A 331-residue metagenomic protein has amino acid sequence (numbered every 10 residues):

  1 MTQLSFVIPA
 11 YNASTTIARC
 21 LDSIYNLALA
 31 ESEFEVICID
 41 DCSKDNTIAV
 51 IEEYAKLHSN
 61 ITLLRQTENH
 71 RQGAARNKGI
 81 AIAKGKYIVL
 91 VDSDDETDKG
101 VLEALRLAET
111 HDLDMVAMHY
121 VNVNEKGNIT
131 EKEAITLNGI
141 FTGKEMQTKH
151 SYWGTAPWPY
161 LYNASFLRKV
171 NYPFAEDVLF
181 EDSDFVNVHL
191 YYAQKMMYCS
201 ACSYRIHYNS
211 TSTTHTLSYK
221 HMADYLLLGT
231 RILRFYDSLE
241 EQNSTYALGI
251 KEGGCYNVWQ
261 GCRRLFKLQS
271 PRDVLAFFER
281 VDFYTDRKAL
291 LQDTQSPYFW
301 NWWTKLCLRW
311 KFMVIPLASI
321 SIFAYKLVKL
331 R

Functional and structural regions predicted by a protein language model:
T2-S5, E35, D184: Cell-envelope/extracellular polymer assembly enzymes that use nucleotide-activated donors
A13-L27: Short, well-formed alpha-helical segments that are part of the catalytic scaffolds of diverse glycosyltransferases
T15-A18, D45-E53, E96, G100: Acidic helix N-cap motif at the loop->helix transition within catalytic regions of sugar-transfer enzymes
S23, D40-A49, E68: A conserved acidic beta->alpha catalytic loop
S32-C42, T62-Q66, S93: Short beta-strand/loop segment that forms part of the nucleotide-sugar
Q66-A83, L90: Glycine-rich, basic loop-to-helix element that forms the pyrophosphate-binding segment of sugar-nucleotide handling
Q72-A75, S93-M197, H207-Y219: Donor-binding/catalytic cores of nucleotide-activated saccharide and glycerol-phosphate transferases/polymerases
K267-R331: Membrane-interface aromatic/basic loop that binds lipid-linked glycans or pyrophosphate carriers, typified by
